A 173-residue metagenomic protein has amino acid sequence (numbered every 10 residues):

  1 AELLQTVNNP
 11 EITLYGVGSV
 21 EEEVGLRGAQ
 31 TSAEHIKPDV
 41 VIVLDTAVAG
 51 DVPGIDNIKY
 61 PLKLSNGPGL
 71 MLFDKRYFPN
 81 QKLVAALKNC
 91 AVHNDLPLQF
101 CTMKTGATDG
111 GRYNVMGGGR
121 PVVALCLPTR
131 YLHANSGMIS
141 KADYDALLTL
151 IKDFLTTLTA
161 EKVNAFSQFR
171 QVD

Functional and structural regions predicted by a protein language model:
A1-E23, L147-F154: Alpha-helical metal-binding/catalytic segments enriched in His/Glu/Asp
E2-N8, E34-I36, N114-G119: Alpha-helix C-terminal capping segments
L4, R27-Q30, G111: A generic local structural motif
N9-L14, K37-D39, N94, G119-V122: Short coil/turn connectors at secondary-structure junctions
V17-V24, T46-V48, T129-Y131: Acidic, glycine-rich active-site loops and adjacent beta-strand->loop/helix elements that engage anionic groups
E21-G28, D173: Short, mixed-charge aromatic SLiMs
R27-P97: Metal-dependent peptidase/peptidase-like ectodomains
S65-L148, F154-D173: Active-site-adjacent substrate-binding region of metalloamidase/peptidase-like peptide-processing proteins
